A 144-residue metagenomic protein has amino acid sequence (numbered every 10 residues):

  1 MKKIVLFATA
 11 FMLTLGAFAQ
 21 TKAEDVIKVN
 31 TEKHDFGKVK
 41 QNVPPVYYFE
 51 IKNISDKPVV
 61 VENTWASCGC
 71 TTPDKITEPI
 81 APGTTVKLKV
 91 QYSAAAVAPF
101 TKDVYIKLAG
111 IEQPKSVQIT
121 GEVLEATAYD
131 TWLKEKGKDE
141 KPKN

Functional and structural regions predicted by a protein language model:
M1-E24: Bacterial Sec-dependent N-terminal signal peptides
Q20-V43, E50, I111-N144: Long, low-complexity ectodomains and other extracytoplasmic segments of secretory-pathway proteins
H34, T84-V90: Short strand-edge motifs at loop-to-beta-strand transitions and within beta-strands of extracellular beta-rich domains
N42-Y48, A95-D103: Short, solvent-exposed loop/turn segments enriched in Ser/Thr/Gly
I51-S55: Asparagine-centered strand-capping/turn motif at beta-strand->loop junctions
D56-T84: Surface-exposed binding patches on compact interaction domains or structured appendages
S93, K107-I111: Beta-strand-rich extracellular modules
